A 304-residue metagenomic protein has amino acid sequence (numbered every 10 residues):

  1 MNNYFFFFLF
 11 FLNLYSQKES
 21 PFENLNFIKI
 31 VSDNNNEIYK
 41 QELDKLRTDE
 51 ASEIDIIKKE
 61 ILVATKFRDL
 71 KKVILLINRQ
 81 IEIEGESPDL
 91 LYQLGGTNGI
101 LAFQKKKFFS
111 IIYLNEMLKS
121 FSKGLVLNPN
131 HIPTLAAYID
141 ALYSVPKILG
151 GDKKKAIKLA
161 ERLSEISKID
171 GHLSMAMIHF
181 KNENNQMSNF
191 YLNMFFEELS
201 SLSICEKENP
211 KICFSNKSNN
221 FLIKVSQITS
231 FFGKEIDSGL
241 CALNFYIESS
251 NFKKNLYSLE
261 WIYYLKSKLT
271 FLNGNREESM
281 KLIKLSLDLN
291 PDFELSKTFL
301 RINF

Functional and structural regions predicted by a protein language model:
Y15-L75, D89-Y92: N-terminal leader/linker segments that initiate helical-solenoid repeat arrays
L25, K59, Q93, I100 (+5 more regions): "A position-specific structural signal for the A-helix of alpha-solenoid helical repeats
I28, L62, G96, F103 (+5 more regions): Residue-level recognition of tetratricopeptide repeat
K45-L46, Q80, G124, R162-L163 (+3 more regions): Canonical positions in the second alpha-helix
E53, S87, H131, K168-D170 (+4 more regions): Residue-level recognition of tetratricopeptide repeat
I56, L90, T134, G171-L173 (+5 more regions): TPR alpha-solenoid repeat register
R68-L75, E86, Y92-K123, L127-N130 (+5 more regions): Short coil/linker segments at helix-helix boundaries
D140, S144, C213-W261: Alpha-helical adaptor scaffolds
